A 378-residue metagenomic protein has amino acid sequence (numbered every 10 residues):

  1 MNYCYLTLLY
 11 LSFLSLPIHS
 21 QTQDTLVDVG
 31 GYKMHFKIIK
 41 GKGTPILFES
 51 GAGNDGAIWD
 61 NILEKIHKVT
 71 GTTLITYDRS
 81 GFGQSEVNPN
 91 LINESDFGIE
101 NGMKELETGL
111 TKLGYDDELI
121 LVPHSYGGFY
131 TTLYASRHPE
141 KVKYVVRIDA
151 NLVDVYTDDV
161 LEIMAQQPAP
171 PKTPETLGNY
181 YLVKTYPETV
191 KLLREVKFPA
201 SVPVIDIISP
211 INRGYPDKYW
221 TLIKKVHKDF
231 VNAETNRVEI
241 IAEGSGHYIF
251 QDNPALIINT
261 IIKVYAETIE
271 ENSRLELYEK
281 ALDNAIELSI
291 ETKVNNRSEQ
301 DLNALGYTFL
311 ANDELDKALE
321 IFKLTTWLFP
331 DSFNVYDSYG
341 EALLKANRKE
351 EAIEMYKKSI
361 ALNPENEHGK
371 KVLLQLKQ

Functional and structural regions predicted by a protein language model:
Y32-E86: Conserved HGGG/HGGXW glycine-rich cap/lid loop of the alpha/beta-hydrolase fold
T70, T76-V122: Active-site loop/oxyanion-hole signature of alpha/beta-hydrolase fold enzymes
D116-D154: Conserved hydrolase catalytic core segment
V146-N179, L222: Flexible "cap/lid" loop of the alpha/beta hydrolase fold
E299, L315, F333-N334, E367-H368: Helix-start (N-cap) detector for alpha-helical repeat units in TPR-like alpha-solenoids, especially tetratricopeptide
A304, S338, V372-Q375: Canonical tetratricopeptide repeat
